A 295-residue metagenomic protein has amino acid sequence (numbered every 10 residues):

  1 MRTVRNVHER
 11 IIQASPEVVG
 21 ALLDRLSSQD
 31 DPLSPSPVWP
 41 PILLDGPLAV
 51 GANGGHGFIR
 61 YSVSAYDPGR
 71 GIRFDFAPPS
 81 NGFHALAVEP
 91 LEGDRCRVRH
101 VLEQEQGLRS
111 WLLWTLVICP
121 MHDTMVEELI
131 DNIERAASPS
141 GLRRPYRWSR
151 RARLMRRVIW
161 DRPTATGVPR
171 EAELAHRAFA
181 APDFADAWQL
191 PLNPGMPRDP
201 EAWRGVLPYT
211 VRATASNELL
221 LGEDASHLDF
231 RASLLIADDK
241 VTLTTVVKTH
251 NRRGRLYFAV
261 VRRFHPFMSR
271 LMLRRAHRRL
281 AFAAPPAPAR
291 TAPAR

Functional and structural regions predicted by a protein language model:
M1-L44, R143-T210: Hydrophobic ligand-binding cavity/cleft-lining segments
Q13-E17, S64-G69, A87-R97, T214-S216 (+1 more regions): A short, structured loop/turn motif at beta-sheet edges
V19-Q29, V63, F74, V98-H100 (+4 more regions): Hydrophobic pocket/interface hotspot
I42-G51, Y66-F74, T214-L220: Short, hydrophobic/aromatic-rich segments at coil-to-beta transitions
F76-R135, L142-R144, S226-R262: Beta-strand/loop substructures that line and gate deep hydrophobic ligand-binding cavities in soluble
D131-R162, H277-R295: Short, highly charged C-terminal tails/helix-capping segments
Y209-N217, F230: Mature, function-bearing regions of proteins
R262-F282: Well-ordered alpha/beta subsegment
